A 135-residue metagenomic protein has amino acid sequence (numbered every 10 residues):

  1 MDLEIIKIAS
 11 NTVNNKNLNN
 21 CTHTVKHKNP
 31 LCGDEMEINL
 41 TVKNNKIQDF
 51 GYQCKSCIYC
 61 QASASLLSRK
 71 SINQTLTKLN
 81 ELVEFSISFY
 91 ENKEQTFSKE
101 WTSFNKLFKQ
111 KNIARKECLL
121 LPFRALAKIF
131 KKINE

Functional and structural regions predicted by a protein language model:
M1-K16, T77, L82-E135: C-terminal binding/interaction regions
N11, N15-F50, C54: Structured beta-strand/loop patches that form or line metal/cofactor-binding pockets in enzymes
T22, N29, E35, S63 (+2 more regions): Solvent-exposed, flexible loop/coil residues
K46, S71-E81: Phosphate-handling active-site elements
Y52, S71, L107-K111: Residue-level detector of alpha-helix boundaries and kinks
S56-Q61: Short, thiol/selenol-centered motifs that function as redox-active sites or metal-ligating centers
S63-I72: Alpha-helical support elements that line or immediately flank enzyme active sites and cofactor-binding pockets
